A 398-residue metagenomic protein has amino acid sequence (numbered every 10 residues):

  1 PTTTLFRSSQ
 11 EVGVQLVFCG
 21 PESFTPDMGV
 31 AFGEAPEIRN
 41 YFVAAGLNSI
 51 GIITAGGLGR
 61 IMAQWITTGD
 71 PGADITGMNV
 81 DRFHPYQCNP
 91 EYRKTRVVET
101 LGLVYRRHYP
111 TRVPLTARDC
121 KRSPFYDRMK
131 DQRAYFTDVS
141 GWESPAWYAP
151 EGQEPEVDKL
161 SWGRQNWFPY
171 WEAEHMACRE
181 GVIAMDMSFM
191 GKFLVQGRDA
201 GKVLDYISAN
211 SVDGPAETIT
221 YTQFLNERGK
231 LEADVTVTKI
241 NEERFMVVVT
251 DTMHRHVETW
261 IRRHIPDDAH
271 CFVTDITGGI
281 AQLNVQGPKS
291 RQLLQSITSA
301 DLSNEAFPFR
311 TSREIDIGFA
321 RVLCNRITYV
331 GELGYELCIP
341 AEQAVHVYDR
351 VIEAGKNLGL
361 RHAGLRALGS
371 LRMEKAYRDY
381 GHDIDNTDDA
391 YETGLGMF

Functional and structural regions predicted by a protein language model:
P1, F6-K121: C-terminal catalytic lobe of FAD-dependent flavoproteins
A73-F398: Glycine/proline-enriched, intrinsically flexible loops and inter-domain linkers
